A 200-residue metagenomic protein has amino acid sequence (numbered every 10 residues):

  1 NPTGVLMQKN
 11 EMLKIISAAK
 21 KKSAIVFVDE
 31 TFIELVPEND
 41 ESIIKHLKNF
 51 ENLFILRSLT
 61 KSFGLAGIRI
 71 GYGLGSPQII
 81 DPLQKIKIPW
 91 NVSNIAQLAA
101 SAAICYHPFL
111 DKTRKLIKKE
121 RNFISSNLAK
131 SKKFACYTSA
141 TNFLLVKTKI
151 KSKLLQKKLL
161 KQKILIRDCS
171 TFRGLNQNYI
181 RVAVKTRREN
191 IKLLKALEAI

Functional and structural regions predicted by a protein language model:
P2-V26, E30-S62: Active-site pre-lysine segment of PLP-dependent enzymes
N10, I150, K161-Q162, R173-I200: PLP-dependent enzyme catalytic core of the Aspartate aminotransferase-like
N10, K14-S17, K45, F123 (+2 more regions): Alpha-helical scaffolding segments of alpha/beta enzyme cores, especially the outer helices of TIM-barrel or partial
N52-K130, F134-Y137: PLP-dependent aminotransferase class I/II
G67, A140, G174-N176: Short acidic/glycine-enriched loop/turn segments that link adjacent beta-strands
I117-K118, S131-K163, V184: Conserved PLP-binding catalytic core of the aspartate aminotransferase-like
